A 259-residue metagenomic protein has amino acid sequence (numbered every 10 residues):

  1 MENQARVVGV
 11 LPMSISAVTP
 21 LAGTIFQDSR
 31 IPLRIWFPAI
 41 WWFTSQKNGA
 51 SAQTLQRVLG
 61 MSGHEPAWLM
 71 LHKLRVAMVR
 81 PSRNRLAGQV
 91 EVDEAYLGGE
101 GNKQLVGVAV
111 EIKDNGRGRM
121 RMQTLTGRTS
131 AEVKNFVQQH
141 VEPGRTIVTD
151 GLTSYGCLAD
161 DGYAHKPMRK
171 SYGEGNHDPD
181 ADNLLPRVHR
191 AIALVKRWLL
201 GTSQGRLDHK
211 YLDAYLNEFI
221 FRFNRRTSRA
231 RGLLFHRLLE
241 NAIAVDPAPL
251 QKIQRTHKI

Functional and structural regions predicted by a protein language model:
M1-I259: Residue-level recognition of single "structural anchor" positions that define or cap local secondary structure
